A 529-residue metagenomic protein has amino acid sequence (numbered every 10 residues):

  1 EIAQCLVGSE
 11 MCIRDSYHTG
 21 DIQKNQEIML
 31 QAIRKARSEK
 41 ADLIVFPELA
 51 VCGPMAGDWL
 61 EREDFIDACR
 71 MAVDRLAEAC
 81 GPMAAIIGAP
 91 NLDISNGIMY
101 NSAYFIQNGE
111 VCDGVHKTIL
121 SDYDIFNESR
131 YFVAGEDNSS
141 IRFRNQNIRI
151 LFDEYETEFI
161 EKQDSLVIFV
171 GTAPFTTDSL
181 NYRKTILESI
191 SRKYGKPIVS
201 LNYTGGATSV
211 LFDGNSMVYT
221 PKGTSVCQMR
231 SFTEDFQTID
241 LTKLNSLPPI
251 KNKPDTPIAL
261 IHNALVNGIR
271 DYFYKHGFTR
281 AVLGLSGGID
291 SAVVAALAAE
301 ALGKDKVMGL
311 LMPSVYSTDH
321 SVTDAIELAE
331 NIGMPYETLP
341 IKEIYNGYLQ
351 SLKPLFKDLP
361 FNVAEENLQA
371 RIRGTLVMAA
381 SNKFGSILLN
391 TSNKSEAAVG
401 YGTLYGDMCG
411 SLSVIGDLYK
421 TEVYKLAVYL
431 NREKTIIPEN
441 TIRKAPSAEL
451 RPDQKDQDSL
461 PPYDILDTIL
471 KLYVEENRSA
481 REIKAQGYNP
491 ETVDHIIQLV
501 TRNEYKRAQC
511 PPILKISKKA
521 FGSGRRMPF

Functional and structural regions predicted by a protein language model:
E1-I13: Single conserved hydrophobic/aromatic residue that forms the stacking wall/gate of nucleotide- or nucleobase-binding
Y17, G195, P221, P248-G287 (+1 more regions): ATP/NTP-dependent adenylation/nucleotidyl-transfer catalytic domains that generate, transfer, or process NMP-activated
R34-K117, Y123, T176-K196: Cys-nucleophile CN-hydrolase/nitrilase-fold catalytic domain and related Cys-dependent amidase chemistry that acts on
R37, I160-E161, Y274: Non-catalytic positions within long, well-ordered alpha-helices that form the structural scaffold/packing of enzyme
V45-E48, I168, I198, L389 (+1 more regions): Hydrophobic beta-strand scaffold positions of dinucleotide-using enzymes
I66-I87, E156-T233: CN hydrolase (nitrilase-like) catalytic-core segments centered on the catalytic cysteine and neighboring Lys/Glu
A68-M71, S95-S165, D178-T185, F212 (+1 more regions): Active-site catalytic loop in hydrolytic enzyme cores
R130-Y131, D137-R142, I190-P197, Y203-N267: C-terminal beta-strand edge segments of enzyme domains
